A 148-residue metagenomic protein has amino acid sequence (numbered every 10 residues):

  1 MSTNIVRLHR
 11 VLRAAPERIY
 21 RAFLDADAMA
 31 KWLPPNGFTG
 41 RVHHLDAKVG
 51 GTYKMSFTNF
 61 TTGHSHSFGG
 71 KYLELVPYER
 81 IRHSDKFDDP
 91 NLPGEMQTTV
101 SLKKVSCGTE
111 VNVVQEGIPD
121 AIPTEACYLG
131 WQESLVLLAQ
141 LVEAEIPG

Functional and structural regions predicted by a protein language model:
M1-T39: Hydrophobic ligand-binding cavity/cleft-lining segments
T3-H9, P16-E17, G40, T52 (+4 more regions): Intrinsic-disorder/low-complexity, polar/charged segments enriched in Ser/Thr/Lys/Arg/Asp/Glu/Gln
H9, H44, K71, T99-S101: Short, surface-exposed charged micro-motifs
R13, L75-P77, V105-C107: Structural motif
I19, M29, Y53, Y72 (+4 more regions): Hydrophobic pocket/interface hotspot
R41-S84: Glycine-rich portal/gate segments that line the openings of hydrophobic small-molecule binding cavities
R82-Q132: Beta-strand/loop substructures that line and gate deep hydrophobic ligand-binding cavities in soluble
L141-G148: Short, highly charged C-terminal tails/helix-capping segments
